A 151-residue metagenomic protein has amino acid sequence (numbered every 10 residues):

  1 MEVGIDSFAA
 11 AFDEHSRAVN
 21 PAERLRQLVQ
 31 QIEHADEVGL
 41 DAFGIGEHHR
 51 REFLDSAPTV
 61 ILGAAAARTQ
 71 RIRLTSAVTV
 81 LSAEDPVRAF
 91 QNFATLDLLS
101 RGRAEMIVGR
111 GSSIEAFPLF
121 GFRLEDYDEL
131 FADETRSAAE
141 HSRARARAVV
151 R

Functional and structural regions predicted by a protein language model:
M1-R73: N-terminal beta1-alpha1-beta2 module of alpha/beta enzyme domains
E2-P21, A83-V150: Flexible, glycine-rich active-site loops centered on histidine and acidic residues that chelate a metal or position
G46, A77, I107-G109: Structural motif
E47-R50, L81, R123: Residue-level detector of alpha-helix boundaries and kinks
H49, T79, G111-S113: Catalytic metal-binding/acid-base residues of hydrolase active sites
E52, S76-E84: Active-site nucleophile and cofactor-binding loops and adjacent substrate-binding regions of central metabolic enzymes
R73-L74, V149: A residue-identity detector for tryptophan
L74-T75, P118: A generic, residue-level signal for flexible/boundary positions that often mark functional hotspots
